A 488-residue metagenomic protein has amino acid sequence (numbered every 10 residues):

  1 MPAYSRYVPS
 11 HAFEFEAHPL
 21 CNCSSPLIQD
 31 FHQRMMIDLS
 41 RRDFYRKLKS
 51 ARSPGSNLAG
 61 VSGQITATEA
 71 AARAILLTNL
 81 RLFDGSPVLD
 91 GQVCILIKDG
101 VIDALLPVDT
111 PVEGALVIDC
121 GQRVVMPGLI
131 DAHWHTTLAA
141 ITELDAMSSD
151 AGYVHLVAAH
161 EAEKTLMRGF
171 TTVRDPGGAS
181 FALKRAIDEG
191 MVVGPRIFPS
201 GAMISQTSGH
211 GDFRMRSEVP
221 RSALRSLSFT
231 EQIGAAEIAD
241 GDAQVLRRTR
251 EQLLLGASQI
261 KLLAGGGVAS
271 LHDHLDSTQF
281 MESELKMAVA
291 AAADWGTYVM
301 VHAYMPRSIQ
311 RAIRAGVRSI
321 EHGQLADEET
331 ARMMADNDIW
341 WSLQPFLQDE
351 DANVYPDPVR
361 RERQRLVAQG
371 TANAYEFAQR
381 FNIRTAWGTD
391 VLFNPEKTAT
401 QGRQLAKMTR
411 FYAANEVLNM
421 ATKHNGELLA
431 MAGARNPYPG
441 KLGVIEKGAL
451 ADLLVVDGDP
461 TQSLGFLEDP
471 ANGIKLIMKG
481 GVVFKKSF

Functional and structural regions predicted by a protein language model:
F44, D294, Q369-P460: His/Asp/Glu-enriched, well-ordered alpha-helical/loop segment that forms or immediately abuts the divalent-metal
L48-K49, N57-I75, L82, S86-M126: Histidine-rich, glycine-flanked metal-binding segment
L80, I95, G100, Q122 (+16 more regions): Divalent metal-coordination and catalytic microenvironments
L80, R435-N436, K441-F488: C-terminal cap of metal-dependent C-N hydrolases
R123-E189, T207-R214, S283, A315: Metal-associated gating/positioning segment near the N- to mid-region
E143-L156, L224-R247, Y298-M300: Active-site mouth loops of central-metabolism enzymes
V157-L183, G194-M203, A257-S270, Y298 (+4 more regions): Divalent metal-dependent hydrolysis catalytic cores, especially in the metallo-beta-lactamase
L263-N373, R380, R384-A386, V391-N394 (+2 more regions): Active-site core of metal-dependent hydrolases
